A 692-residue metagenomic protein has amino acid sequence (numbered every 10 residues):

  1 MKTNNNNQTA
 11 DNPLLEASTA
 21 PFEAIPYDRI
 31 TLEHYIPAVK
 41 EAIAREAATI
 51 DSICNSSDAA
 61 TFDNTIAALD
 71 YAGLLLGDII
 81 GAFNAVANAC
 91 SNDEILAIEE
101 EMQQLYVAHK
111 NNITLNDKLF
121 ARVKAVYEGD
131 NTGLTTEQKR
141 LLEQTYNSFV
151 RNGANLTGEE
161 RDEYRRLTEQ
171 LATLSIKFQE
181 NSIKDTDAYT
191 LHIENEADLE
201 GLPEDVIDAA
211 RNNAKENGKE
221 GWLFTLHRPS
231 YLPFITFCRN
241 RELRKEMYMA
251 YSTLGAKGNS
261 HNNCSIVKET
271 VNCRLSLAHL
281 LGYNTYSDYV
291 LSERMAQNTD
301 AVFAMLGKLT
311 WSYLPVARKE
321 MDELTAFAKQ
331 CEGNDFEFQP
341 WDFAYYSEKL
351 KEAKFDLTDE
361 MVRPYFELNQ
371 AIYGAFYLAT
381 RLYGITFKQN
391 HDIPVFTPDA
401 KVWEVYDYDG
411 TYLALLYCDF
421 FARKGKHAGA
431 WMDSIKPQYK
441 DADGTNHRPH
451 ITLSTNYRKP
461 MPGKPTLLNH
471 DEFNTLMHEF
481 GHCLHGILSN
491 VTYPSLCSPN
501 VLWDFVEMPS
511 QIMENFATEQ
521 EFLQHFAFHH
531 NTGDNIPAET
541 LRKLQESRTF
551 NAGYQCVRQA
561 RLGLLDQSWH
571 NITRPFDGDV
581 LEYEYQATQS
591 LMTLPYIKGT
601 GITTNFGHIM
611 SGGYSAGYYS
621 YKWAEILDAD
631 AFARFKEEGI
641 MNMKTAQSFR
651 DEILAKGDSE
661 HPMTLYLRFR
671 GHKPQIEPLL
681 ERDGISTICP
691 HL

Functional and structural regions predicted by a protein language model:
K2-L202, F635: N-terminal helix-rich structural modules
N4-P37, E41, G221, Q370 (+8 more regions): C-terminal, non-catalytic "cap/extension" segments appended to globular domains
T19-H34, F83-M102, K124-R166, T225-S265 (+6 more regions): Short His/Asp/Glu-rich catalytic/ion-coordination signatures at enzyme active sites or charged loops
A44, A48, S52-A59, L75-N92 (+26 more regions): Intrinsically disordered or highly flexible coil/loop and linker segments, enriched in small and charged/polar residues
L74-A85, E143, N147, M249 (+3 more regions): Short, hydrophobic/amphipathic alpha-helical patches that form generic packing surfaces within helical domains
E137, L141-L142, Q170-T173, E180 (+8 more regions): Active-site-proximal, well-structured secondary-structure segments within enzyme catalytic domains
N263-L275, H450-L453, V491, K656-D658: Short, hydrophobic/aliphatic alpha-helical segments
R458-M477: Short pre-active-site segment immediately N-terminal to the catalytic Zn-binding motif
